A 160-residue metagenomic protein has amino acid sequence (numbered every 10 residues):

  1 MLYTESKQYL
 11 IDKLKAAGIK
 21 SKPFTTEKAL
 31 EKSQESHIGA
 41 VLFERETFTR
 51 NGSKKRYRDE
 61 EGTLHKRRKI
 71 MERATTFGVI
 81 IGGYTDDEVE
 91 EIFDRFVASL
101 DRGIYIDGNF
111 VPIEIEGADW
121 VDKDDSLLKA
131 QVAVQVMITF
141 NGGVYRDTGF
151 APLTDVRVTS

Functional and structural regions predicted by a protein language model:
M1-T63: Small/polar-rich, solvent-exposed N-terminal microdomains that initiate assembly or binding
T4, D86-E90: Ordered, soluble secondary-structure elements with a strong preference for glycine-centered loop motifs and nearby
Q8-K20, I106, K129-S160: C-terminal tail/extension regions appended to the core domain(s) of diverse proteins
E31, R67-M71, D107-G108, D124-S126: Generic marker of residues within folded, mature protein domains
L42-E44, E116-A118, T159: A structural detector for beta-sheet-dominated domains
F43-T47, T75-T85, V97-L100: Generic secondary-structure microfeatures
R68-D87, L128-N141: Oligomerization/assembly interface segments of phage tail-like spikes and tubes
E91-D147: Acidic-leaning, charged glycine-interspersed low-complexity segments
